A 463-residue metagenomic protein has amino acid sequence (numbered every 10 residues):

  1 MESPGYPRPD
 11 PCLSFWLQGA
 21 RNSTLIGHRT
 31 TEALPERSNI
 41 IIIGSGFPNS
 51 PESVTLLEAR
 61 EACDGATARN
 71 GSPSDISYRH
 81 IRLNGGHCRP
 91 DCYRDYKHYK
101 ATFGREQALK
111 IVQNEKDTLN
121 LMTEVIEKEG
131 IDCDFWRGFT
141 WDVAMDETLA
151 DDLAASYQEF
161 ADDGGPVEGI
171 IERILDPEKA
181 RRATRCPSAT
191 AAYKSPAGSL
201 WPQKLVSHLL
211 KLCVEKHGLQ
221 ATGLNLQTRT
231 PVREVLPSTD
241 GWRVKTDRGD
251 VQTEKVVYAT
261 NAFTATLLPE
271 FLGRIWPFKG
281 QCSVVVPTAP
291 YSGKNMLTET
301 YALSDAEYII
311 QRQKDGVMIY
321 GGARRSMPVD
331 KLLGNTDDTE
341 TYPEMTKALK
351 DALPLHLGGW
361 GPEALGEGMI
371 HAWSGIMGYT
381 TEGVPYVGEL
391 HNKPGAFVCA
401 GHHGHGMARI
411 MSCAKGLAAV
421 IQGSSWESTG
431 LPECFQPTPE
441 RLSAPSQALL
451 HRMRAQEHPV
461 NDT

Functional and structural regions predicted by a protein language model:
E2-L25, R29-P35, S50, T239-W242 (+2 more regions): C-terminal lid/capping helical subdomain adjacent to the catalytic/cofactor pocket in oxidative enzymes
A33-P48, T55: Beta1/beta-strand and adjacent pyrophosphate-binding region of the FAD-binding site in flavoprotein oxidoreductases
S53-E58, Y258: Short beta-strand "acidic-cap" motif of Rossmann-like dinucleotide-binding folds
G65, R69-N114: Glycine-rich active-site loop/strand segments that organize a redox cofactor
Y99-H208, L212: Rossmann-like flavin
L175-R182, Q220-W242: A conserved short coil-to-beta-strand element within the FAD-binding core of flavoproteins
T246-N295: Central helical "cap/lid" subdomain
R274, Y291-G395: Active-site lid/adjacent beta-loop-alpha segment flanking the redox-cofactor pocket in flavoenzymes
